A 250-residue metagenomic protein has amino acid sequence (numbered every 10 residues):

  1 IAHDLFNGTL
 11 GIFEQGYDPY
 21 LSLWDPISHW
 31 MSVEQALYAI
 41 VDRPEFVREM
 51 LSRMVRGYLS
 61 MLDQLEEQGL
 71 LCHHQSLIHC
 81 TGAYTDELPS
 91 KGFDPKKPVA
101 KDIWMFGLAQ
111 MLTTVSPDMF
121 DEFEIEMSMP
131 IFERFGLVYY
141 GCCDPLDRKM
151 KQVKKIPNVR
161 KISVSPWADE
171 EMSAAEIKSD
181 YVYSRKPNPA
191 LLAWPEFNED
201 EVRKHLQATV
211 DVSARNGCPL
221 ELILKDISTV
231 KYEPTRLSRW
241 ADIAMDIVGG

Functional and structural regions predicted by a protein language model:
I1-G250: Active-site loop segments of alpha/beta catalytic cores
